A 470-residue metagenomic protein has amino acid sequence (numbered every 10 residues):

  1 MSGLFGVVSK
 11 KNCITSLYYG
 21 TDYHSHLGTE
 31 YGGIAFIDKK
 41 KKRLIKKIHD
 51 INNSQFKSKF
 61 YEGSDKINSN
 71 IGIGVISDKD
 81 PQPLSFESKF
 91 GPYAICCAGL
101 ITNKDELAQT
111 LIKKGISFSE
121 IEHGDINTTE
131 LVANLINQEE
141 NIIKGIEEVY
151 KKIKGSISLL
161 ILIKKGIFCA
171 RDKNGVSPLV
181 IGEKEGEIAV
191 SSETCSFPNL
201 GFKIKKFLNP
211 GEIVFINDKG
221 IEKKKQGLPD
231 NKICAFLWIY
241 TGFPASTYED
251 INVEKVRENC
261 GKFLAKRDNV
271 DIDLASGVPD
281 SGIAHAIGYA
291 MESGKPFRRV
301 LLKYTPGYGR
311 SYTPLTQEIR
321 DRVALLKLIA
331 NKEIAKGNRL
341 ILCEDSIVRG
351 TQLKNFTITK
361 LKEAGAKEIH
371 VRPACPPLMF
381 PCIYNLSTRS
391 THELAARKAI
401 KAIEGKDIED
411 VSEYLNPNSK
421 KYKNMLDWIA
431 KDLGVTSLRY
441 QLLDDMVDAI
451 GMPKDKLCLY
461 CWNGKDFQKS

Functional and structural regions predicted by a protein language model:
M1-N209, F215-I272, V278, E368: Conserved short alpha-helical segments that host acidic/polar catalytic motifs at enzyme active sites
N12-I14, N103, V176-S177, F197-P198 (+6 more regions): Flexible loop/turn segments at secondary-structure boundaries
C96, L162, A170-R171, G182 (+11 more regions): Generic beta-strand/beta-sheet core signal
T110, K114, L135, K152 (+6 more regions): Generic, well-ordered alpha-helical scaffold segments in large soluble proteins
E130-E140, P279, M291-G309: Amphipathic alpha-helical
K165, G201-K205, I358-S470: PRPP-dependent phosphoribosyltransferase catalytic core
S196, K203, G211-E212, G261-D268 (+3 more regions): Phosphate/diphosphate-binding loops
G294-L340, G350-T351, M379-T391: Short, glycine/charge-rich flexible loops or terminal/linker lids adjacent to PRPP-binding catalytic cores
